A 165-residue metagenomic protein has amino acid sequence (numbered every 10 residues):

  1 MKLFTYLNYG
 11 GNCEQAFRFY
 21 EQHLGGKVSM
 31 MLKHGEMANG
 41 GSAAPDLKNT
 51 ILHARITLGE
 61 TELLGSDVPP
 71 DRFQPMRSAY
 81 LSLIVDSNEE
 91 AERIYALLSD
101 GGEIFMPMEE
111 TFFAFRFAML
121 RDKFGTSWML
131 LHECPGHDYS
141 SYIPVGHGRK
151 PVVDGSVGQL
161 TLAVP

Functional and structural regions predicted by a protein language model:
M1, G11-N12, D122: Alpha-helical hinge/cap motifs
M1-L3, E36-N39, E90, G102: Non-transmembrane, interaction-prone segments in cytosolic or luminal domains
K2-F4, M76-Y80: Short, solvent-exposed beta-strand edge segments and adjacent coil->beta transition regions
L7-E60: Core segments of cupin and vicinal oxygen chelate
S29-L32, T50, T57, G65-Q74 (+1 more regions): Vicinal oxygen chelate
